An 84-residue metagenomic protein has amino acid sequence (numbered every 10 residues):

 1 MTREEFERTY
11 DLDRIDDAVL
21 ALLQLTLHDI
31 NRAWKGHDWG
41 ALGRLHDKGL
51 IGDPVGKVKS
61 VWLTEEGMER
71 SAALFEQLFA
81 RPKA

Functional and structural regions predicted by a protein language model:
M1-G40, Q77-A80: Short amphipathic alpha-helical interface segments
T9, E65-A84: Short, amphipathic alpha-helical interaction segments positioned at domain boundaries
I15-A18, T64, M68: Hydrophobic alpha-helical segments
H28-N31, I51, T64: N-terminal processing/targeting junctions
R44: Alpha-helical DNA-recognition elements
D47-G56: A short, conserved structural fragment
V58-L63: Minor-groove-contacting beta-hairpin "wing" of winged helix-turn-helix DNA-binding domains
